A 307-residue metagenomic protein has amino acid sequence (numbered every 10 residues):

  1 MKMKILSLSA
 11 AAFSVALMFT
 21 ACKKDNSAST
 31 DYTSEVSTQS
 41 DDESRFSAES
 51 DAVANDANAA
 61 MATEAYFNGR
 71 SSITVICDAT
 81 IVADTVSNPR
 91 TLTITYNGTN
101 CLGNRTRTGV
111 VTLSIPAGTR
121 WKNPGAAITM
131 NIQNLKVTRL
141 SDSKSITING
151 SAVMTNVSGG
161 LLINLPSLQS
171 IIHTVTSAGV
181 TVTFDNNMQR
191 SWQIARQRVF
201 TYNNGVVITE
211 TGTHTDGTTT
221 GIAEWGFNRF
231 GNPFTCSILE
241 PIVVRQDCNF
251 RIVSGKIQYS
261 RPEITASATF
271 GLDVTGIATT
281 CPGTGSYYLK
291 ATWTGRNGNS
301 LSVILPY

Functional and structural regions predicted by a protein language model:
M1-S9: Bacterial N-terminal signal peptides that target proteins for export
S9-A16: Bacterial N-terminal signal peptides
M18-A21: C-terminal motif of bacterial Sec signal peptides marking the signal peptidase cleavage site
K23-Y307: Low-complexity, intrinsically disordered segments exposed to solvent
